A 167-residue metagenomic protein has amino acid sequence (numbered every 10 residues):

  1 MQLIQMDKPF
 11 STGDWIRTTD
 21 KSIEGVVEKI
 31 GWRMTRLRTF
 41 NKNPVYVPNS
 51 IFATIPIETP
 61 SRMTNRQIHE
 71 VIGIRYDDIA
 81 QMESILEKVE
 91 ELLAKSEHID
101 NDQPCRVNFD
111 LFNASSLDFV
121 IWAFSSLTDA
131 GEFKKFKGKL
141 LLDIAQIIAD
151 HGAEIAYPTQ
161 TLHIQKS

Functional and structural regions predicted by a protein language model:
M1-Q5: Short alpha-helix capping/helix-loop boundary micro-motifs
K8: Cys/His-enriched microdomains
T18-V26, I30-S167: Structured, soluble regulatory/oligomerization domains located on the cytosolic or IMS-facing side of membrane proteins
